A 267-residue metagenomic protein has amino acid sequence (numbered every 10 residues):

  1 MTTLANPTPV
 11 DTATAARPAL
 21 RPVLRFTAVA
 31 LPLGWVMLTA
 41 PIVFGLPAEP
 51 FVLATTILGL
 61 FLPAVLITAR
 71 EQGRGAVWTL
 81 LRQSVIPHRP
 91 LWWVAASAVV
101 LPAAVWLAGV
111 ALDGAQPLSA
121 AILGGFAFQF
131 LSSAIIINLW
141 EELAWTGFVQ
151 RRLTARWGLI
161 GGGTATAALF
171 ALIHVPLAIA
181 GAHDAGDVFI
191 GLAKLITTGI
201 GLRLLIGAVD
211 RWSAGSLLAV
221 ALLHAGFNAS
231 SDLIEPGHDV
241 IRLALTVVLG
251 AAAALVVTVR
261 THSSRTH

Functional and structural regions predicted by a protein language model:
T2-D11, A15-N138, D232-H267: Specific transmembrane helices
L31, L58, V99, L131 (+8 more regions): Residue-level signature of the transmembrane alpha-helical core of multi-pass small-molecule transporters
P32-M37, A104-V105, T166-A178, L217-E235: Kinked, hydrophobic transmembrane alpha-helices enriched for aromatic residues and small/kink-inducing positions
P41, A144-L153, G181, S230-S231: Active-site-flanking alpha-helical
W140-A167, G207, R211-G215: Membrane-interface helix/loop boundary segments of multi-pass membrane proteins
T154-R156, I160-D187: Membrane-helix boundary elements
V188-L249: Functionally important transmembrane alpha-helices
